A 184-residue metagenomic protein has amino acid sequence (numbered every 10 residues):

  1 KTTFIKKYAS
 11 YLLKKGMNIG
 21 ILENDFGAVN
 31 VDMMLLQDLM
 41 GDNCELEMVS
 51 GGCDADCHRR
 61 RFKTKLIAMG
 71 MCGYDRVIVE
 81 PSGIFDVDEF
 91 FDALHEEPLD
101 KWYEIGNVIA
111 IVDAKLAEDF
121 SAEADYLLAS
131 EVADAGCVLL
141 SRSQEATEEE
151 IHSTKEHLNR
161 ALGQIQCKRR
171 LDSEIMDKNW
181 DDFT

Functional and structural regions predicted by a protein language model:
K1-S10, E174-T184: P-loop NTP-binding site
T2-S121: Nucleotide-state-sensitive switch-loop elements of NTP-binding domains
D42-E45, G51, I165-C167, E174 (+1 more regions): Generic structural motif recognizing short loop/turn segments at the entrances and edges of beta-strands
C72, R76-L171, M176: Phosphate/Mg2+-binding loops and adjacent switch elements in nucleotide/diphosphate-handling enzyme cores
